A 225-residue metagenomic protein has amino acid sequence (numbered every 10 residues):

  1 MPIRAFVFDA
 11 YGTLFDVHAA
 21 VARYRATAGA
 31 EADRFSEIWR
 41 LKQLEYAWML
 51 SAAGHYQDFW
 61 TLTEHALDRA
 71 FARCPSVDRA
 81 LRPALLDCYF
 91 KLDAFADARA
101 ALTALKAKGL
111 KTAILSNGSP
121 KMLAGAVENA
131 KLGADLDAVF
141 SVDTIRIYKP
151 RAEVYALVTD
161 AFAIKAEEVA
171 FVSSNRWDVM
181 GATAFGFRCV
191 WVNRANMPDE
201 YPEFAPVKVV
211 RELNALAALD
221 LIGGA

Functional and structural regions predicted by a protein language model:
M1-I3, T103, L115, S119-A225: Asp-based, Mg2+/Mn2+-dependent phosphohydrolase catalytic module
M1-L44: Active-site neighborhood of HAD-like aspartate-dependent phosphohydrolases
V21-A22, S36, R40, W60-D68 (+1 more regions): An amphipathic alpha-helix signature
A28-A32, R73-A80, A107, K131-D135 (+1 more regions): Short helix-capping segments at alpha-helix termini
A30, R34, G54-D58, A80 (+4 more regions): Residues at secondary-structure transition points
D33, A47-P83: A metal-dependent, Asp-based hydrolase signature
W60-T61, D78-I114, A124, A152: Short, acidic loop-to-helix structural element flanking the phosphoryl-transfer center in phosphate-processing enzymes
